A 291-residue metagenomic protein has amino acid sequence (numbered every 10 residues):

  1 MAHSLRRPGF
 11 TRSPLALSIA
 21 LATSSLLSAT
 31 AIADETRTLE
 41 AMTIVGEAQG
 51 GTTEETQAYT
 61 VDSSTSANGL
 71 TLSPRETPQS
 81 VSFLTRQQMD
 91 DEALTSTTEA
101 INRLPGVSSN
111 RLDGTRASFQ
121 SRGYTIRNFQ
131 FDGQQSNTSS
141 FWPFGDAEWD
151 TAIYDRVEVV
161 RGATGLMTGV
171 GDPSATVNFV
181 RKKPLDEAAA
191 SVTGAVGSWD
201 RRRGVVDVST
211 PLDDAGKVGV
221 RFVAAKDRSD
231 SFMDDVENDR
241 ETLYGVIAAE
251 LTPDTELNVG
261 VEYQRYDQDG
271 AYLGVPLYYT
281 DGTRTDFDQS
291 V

Functional and structural regions predicted by a protein language model:
M1-T38: Cleavable N-terminal targeting peptides that direct proteins into the secretory/outer-membrane pathway or into
L21, P143, E241-Y244: Short alpha-helical segments and helix-capping/turn motifs at coil-helix boundaries
E40-A188: Acidic, small-polar-rich N-terminal luminal/periplasmic segments of exported/outer-membrane proteins
A41, V45, T98-A100, Q120 (+3 more regions): Outer-envelope exported proteins of Gram-negative bacteria
S121-T125, M233-D234, G270-A271: Short secondary-structure transition/capping segments
N137-T138, I153-D155, L166-G245, L251-L257: Outer-membrane beta-barrel translocator/receptor signature
D227-S231, E241-E250, D254-V291: Acidic/polar loop-and-plug regions of large Gram-negative outer-membrane beta-barrel proteins
